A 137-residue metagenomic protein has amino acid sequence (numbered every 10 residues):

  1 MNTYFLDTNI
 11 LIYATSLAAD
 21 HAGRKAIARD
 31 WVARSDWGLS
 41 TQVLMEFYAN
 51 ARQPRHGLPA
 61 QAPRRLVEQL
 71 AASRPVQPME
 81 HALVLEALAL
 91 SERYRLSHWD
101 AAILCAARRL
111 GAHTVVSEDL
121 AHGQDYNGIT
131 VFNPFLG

Functional and structural regions predicted by a protein language model:
M1-L39, Q53-R65: Short, well-structured N-terminal submotif of metal-dependent ribonuclease cores
M1-T3, L104-G137: Acidic, PIN/NYN-like endoribonuclease modules and their adjacent C-terminal/linker elements
N9, A82, A102: Active-site phosphate/pyrophosphate-handling residues
T41-E46, E68-R93: Acidic catalytic patch
